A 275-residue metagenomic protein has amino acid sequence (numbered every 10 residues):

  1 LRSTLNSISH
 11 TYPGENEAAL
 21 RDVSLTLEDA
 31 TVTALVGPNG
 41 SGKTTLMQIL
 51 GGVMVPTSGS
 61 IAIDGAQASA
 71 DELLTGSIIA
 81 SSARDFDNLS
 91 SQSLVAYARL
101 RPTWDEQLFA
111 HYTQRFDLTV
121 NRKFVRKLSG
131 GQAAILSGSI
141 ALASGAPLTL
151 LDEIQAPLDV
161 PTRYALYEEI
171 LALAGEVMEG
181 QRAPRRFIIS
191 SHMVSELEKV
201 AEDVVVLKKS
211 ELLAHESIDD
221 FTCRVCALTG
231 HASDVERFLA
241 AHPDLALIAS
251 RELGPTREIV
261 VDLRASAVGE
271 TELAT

Functional and structural regions predicted by a protein language model:
L1-V23, E28-A34: A short, flexible loop at the N-terminus of ABC-type nucleotide-binding domains that lies
V36-P38: The feature captures the beta-strand-to-loop junction immediately N-terminal to the Walker
G51: Helix-to-loop junction immediately C-terminal to a conserved catalytic motif
T57-S60, K209: Conserved coupling/switch loops of ABC nucleotide-binding domains, chiefly the family-specific signature
G59-A70: Conserved ABC transporter NBD signature motif
I79-L136: ABC-family P-loop ATPase nucleotide-binding domains
L150-I154, I170: Walker B catalytic motif
Y167-I188, H192-V261: ABC transporter nucleotide-binding domain
